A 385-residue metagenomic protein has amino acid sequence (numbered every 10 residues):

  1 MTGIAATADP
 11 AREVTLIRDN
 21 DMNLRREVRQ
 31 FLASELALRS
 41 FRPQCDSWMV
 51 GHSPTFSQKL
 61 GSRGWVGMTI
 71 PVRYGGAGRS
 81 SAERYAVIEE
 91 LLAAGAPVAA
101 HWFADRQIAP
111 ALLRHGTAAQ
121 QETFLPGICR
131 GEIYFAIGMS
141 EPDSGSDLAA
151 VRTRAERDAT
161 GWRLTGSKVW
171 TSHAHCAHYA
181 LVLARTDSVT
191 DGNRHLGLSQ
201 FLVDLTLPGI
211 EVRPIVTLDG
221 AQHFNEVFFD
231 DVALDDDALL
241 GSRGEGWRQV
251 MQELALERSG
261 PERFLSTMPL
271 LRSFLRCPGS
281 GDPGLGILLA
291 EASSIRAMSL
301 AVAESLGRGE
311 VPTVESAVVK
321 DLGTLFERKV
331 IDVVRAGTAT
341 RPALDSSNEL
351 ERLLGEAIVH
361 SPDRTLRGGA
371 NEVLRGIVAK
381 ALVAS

Functional and structural regions predicted by a protein language model:
M1-A100, T123, G127, G260 (+4 more regions): Amphipathic, small/basic residue-rich leader segments at the start of a protein or domain
T2-E13, A86-V87, Q107, Q249 (+2 more regions): Glycine-rich phosphate/cofactor-binding loops in nucleotide/flavin-utilizing enzymes
R12-E13, I17-D19, I210-M298, R364: Glycine-rich beta->alpha junctions and the first turn(s) of the following alpha-helix
S40-S47, S293-E349: C-terminal helix-coil-helix/basic helical segment that borders enzyme active sites and/or dimer interfaces and provides
G61-E122, P126, R130-G131, H173-Y179 (+4 more regions): Internal helix-loop-helix
G131-M139, L183: A short, Trp-centered hydrophobic/proline-enriched beta-strand micro-motif
T153-E156: A structural signal for short hydrophobic beta-strand segments in well-ordered beta-sheet cores
T165-E211: A short core secondary-structure module
